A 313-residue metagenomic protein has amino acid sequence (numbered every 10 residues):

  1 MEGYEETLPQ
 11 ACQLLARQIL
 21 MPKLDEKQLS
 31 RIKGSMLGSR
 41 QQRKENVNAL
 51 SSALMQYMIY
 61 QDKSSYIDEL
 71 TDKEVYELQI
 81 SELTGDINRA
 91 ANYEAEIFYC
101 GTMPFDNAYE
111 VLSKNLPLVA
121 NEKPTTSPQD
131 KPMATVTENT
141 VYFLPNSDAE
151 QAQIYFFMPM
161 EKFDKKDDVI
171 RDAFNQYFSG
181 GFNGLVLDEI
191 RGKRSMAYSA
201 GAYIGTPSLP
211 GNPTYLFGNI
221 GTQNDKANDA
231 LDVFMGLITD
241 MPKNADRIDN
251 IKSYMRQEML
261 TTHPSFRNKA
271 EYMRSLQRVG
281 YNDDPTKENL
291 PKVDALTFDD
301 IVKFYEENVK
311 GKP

Functional and structural regions predicted by a protein language model:
M1-T125, S199-P313: Charge-rich, well-structured scaffold segments of protease-associated domains
K27, N46, D164-D167, R171-D172 (+2 more regions): Short, structured coil/loop segments at alpha-helix boundaries
D62, T84, Q129-P132, Q176-Y177 (+2 more regions): Intrinsically disordered, low-complexity segments enriched in polar/charged residues with Gly/Pro, especially when
N88-A90, A134, P145-D148, I190 (+1 more regions): A general structural signal for short secondary-structure junctions and capping/turn motifs
Y93-A95, T140, A152-F156, V169-F174 (+3 more regions): Structural beta-strand/beta-sheet cores of well-ordered domains, especially the beta-sheet scaffolds that support
P124-L185: His/Glu-based metal-binding/catalytic segments typifying zinc-dependent metallopeptidases
Y155-P159, S179-G221: A structural supersecondary motif
